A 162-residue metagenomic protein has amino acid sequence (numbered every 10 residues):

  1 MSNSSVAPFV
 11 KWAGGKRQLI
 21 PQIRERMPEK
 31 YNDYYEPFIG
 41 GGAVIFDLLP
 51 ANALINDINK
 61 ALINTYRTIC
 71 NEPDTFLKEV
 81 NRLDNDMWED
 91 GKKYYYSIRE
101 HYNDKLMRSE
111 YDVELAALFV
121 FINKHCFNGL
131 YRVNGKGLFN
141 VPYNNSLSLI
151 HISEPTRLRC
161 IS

Functional and structural regions predicted by a protein language model:
M1-D33, A43: S-adenosyl-L-methionine
V10-K11, E36-F38, H125: Short glycine- and Lys/Arg-enriched binding-loop motifs that mark or flank ligand-binding interfaces
E29-N85: Conserved S-adenosyl-L-methionine
N32, N144-L149, S153: Residues lining hydrophobic/aromatic ligand-binding pockets adjacent to catalytic sites
K60-L118: Conserved phosphoryl-transfer catalytic core
E100-S148: S-adenosyl-L-methionine-dependent methyltransferase catalytic core, i.e., the SAM/SAH-binding region
I150-S162: Single conserved hydrophobic/aromatic residue that forms the stacking wall/gate of nucleotide- or nucleobase-binding
